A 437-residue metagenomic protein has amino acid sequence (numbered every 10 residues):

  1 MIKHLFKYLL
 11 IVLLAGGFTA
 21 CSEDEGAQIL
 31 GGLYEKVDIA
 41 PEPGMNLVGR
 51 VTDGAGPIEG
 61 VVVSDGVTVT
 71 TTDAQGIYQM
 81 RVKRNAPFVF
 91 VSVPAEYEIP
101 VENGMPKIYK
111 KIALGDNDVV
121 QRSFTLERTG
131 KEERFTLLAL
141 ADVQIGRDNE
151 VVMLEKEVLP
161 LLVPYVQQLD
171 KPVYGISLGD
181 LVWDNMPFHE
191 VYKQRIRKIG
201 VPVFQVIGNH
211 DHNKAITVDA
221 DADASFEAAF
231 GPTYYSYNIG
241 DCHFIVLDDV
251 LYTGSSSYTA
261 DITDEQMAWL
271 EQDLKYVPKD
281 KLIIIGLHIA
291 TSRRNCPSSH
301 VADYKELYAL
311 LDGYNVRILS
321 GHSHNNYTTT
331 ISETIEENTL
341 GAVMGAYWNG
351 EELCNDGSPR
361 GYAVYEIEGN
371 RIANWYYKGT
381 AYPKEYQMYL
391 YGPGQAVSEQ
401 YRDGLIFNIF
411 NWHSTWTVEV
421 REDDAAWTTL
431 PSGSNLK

Functional and structural regions predicted by a protein language model:
L14-M45: Bacterial Sec-dependent N-terminal signal peptides
K36-N46, D53-G54, Y97-E190: N-terminal active-site segment of His-dependent metallophosphoesterases
G44-V67: Short, ordered, surface-exposed loop/turn motifs in non-cytosolic proteins
I58, Q79-V89: Short Pro-Gly-centered beta-turn/loop motif in secreted/extracellular proteins
V67-V82: Short, acidic Ser/Thr/Gly-rich low-complexity loop/linker segments typical of extracellular and cell-surface proteins
A95-A113, M186-V277, S298-L319, N325-I367 (+1 more regions): Extended active-site neighborhood of metal-dependent phosphoesterases/phosphodiesterases
L274-N295: Short acidic, glycine-rich surface-loop motifs adjacent to enzyme active sites
I335-D424: Binuclear metal-dependent phosphoesterase catalytic core
